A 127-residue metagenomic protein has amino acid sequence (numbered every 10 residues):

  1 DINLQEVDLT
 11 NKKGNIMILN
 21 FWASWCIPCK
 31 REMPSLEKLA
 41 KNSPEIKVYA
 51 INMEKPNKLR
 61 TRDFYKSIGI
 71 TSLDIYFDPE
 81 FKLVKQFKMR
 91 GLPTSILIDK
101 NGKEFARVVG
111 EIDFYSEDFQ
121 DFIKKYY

Functional and structural regions predicted by a protein language model:
D1-N3, K12, K100: Short, ordered coil/turn segments that flank beta-strands lining enzyme active or ligand-binding pockets
V7-D8, F105: Generic structural signal for well-ordered beta-strand positions
D8-K30: Short active-site neighborhood of thiol/selenol oxidoreductases, capturing the structured segment around
N15, E45-I46, S72: A generic structural signal for alpha->beta connector loops
I18-L19, V48, S95: Hydrophobic beta-strand anchors of alpha/beta hydrolase catalytic cores
S24, P56, K103: Conserved Rossmann-like nucleotide-cofactor binding loop
K30-I68, P79-Q86: Structural microenvironment flanking redox-active thiols in thiol-disulfide oxidoreductases
K66-S72, D78-I123: Thiol/disulfide oxidoreductase modules built on the thioredoxin-like
